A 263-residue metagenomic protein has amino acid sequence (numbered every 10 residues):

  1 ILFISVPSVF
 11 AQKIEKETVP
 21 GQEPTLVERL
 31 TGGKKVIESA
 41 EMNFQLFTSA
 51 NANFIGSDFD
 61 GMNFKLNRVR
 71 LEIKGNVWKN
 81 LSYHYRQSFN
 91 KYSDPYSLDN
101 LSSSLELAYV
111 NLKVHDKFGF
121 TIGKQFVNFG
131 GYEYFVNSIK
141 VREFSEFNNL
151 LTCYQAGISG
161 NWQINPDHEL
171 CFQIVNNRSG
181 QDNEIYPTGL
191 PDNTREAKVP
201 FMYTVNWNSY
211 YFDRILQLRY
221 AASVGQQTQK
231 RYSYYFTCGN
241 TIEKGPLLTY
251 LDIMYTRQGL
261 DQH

Functional and structural regions predicted by a protein language model:
I1-Q22: Cleavable N-terminal export/targeting peptides
I14, V27-E28, Y92-D94, K113-G119 (+1 more regions): Signature for the C-terminal beta-barrel architecture of outer-membrane proteins
G21, F54-G56: Short strand-turn segments of transmembrane beta-barrel domains in outer membranes, especially the first one or two
G21-T25, L30: N-terminal regions that are enriched for targeting/export leaders and immediately downstream pro/stem segments
R29-A52, F59-G180, N208-F212: Outer membrane beta-barrel
